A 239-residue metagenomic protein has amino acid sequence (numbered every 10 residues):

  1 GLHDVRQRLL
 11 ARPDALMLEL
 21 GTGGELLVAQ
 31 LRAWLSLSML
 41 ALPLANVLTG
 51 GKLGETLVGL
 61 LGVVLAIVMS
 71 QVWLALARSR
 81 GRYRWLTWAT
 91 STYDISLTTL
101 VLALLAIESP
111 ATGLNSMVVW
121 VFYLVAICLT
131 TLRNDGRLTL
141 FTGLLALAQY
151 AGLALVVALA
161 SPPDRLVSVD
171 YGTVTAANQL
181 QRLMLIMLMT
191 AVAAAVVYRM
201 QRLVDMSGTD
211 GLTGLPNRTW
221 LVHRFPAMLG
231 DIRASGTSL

Functional and structural regions predicted by a protein language model:
G1-G21: Short, Lys/Arg-rich, polar N-terminal cytosolic tail immediately upstream of the first transmembrane signal-anchor
L20-L31: N-terminal membrane topogenic signal
L31-Y123, A146-L147: Hydrophobic transmembrane alpha-helices and their membrane-interface boundaries in multi-pass, membrane-anchored
A33-M39, V64-I67, T92-L100, T142-R202: Membrane-embedded alpha-helical segments, specifically the hydrophobic cores of selected transmembrane helices
G51, E108-S109, S161, M200-V204 (+1 more regions): Membrane-interfacial segments
S79-R82, T130-T142: Membrane-helix interface "capping/anchor" motifs
D205-P226, I232: Conserved nucleotide-binding and Mg2+-coordinating catalytic segments in signaling enzymes
I232-L239: Short, intrinsically disordered, charge-balanced linker/junction segments flanking boundaries in proteins
